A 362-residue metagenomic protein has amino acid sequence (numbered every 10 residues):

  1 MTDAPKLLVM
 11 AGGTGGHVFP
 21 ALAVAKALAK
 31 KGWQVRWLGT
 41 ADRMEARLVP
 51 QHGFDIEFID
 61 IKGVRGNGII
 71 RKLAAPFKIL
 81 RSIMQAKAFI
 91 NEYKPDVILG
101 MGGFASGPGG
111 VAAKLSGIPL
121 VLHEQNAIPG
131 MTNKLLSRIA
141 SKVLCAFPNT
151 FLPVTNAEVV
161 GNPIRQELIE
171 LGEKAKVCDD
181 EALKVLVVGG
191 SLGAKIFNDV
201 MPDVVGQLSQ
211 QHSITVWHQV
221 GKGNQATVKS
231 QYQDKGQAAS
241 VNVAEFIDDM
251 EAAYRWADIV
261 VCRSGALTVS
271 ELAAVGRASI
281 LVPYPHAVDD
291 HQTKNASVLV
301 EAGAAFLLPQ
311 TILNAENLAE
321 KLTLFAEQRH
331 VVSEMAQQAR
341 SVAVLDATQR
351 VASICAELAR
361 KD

Functional and structural regions predicted by a protein language model:
A4-G12, A29-K78, K222-N224, P309-T311: Conserved nucleotide-sugar phosphate-binding/catalytic loop shared by glycosyltransferases and other
Q34, M44, D55, K114-E173: Active-site-proximal region of nucleotide-activated glycan assembly enzymes, centered on histidine/acidic-rich loops
R43, L48, H52, E173-C262 (+3 more regions): Donor-nucleotide binding loops and adjacent catalytic segments primarily of GT-B fold Leloir glycosyltransferases
G68-V97: An amphipathic, basic-hydrophobic alpha-helix
P95-V97, R255-S270, R277-A278: Acidic donor-binding loop of glycosyltransferase active sites
F306-P309, L313-H330: C-terminal "capping" alpha-helix adjacent to the active site of nucleotide-linked donor transferases in cell-envelope
V331-L345: A short, well-ordered alpha-helix in the C-terminal region of glycosyltransferases
V344-D362: C-terminal alpha-helical cap of glycosyltransferases
